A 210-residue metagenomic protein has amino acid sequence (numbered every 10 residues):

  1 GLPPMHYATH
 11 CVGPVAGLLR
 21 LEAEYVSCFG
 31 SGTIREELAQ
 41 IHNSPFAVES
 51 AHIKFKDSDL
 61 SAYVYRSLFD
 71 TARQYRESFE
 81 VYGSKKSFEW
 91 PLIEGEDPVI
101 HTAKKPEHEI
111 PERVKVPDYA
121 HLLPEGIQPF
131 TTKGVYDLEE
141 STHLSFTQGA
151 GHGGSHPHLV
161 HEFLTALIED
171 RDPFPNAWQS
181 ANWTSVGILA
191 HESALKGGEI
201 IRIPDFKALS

Functional and structural regions predicted by a protein language model:
G1-R76, E80, W178-A181: Rossmann-like dinucleotide-binding domain that binds NAD(P)(H)
H6, L167-I168, T184, S193-L195: Hydrophobic residues in alpha-helical segments
P14-L18, E162, V186: Amphipathic alpha-helical segments that form well-ordered structural scaffolds and often line/cohere around active
V26-S27, F174-N176, I201-D205: Short, hydrophobic secondary-structure boundary micro-motifs
S44-V48, H52-D57, E80, K85-P175 (+1 more regions): C-terminal glycine/acidic-rich active-site capping loop/insertion
G151, S155-L159, G187-G197: Stable alpha-helical structural segments in soluble proteins, enriched in small hydrophobic residues
F163, S180, G197: Hydrophobic, well-ordered secondary-structure elements that form the walls of internal hydrophobic environments
E192-S210: C-terminal capping/lid region of NAD(P)-dependent oxidoreductase domains
